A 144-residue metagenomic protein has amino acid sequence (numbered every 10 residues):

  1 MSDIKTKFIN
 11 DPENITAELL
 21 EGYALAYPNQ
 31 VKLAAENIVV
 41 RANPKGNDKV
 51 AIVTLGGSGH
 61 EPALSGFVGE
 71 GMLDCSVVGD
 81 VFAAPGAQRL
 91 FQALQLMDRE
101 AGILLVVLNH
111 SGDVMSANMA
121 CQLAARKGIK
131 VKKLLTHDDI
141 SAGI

Functional and structural regions predicted by a protein language model:
M1-I4, G46-L55, L64-V77, A142: Gly-rich Lys/Arg/Thr-decorated short loops/hinges at beta-loop-alpha junctions or inter-strand turns that position
M1-I52: N-terminal amphipathic/basic leader segments beginning at the initiator methionine
V31-K32, N43-N47, V53, S65 (+2 more regions): Solvent-exposed alpha-helices and their adjacent loops that cap or buttress functional pockets in soluble metabolic
G57-P62, G79, L108-A117: Gly/Ser/Thr-rich loops at beta-strand to alpha-helix junctions that form or flank small-molecule/cofactor-binding
H60, L64-E100, D138: Glycine-rich oxoanion-binding loops at beta->alpha junctions
F67-C75, A120-K130: A glycine- and small-aliphatic-rich helix-loop capping segment at beta-alpha/alpha-beta transitions that lines
D98-E100, G112-S116, G128-I144: Active-site histidine-anchored catalytic micro-motif
A101-N109: A short, small-residue-rich loop immediately preceding and capping a beta-strand
